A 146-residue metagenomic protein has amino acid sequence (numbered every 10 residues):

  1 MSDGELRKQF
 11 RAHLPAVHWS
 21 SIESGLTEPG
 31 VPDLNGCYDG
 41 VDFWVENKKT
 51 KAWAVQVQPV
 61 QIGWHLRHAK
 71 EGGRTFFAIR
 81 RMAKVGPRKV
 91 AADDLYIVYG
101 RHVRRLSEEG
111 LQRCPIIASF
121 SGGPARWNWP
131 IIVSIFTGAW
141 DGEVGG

Functional and structural regions predicted by a protein language model:
M1-G25, L95: Acidic-basic catalytic patches of nuclease active cores, encompassing PD-(D/E)XK and other metal-cofactor nuclease
S21-E23, F76, E108, C114: Ferredoxin-like alpha/beta domains used as RNA- or RNAP-binding modules
G30: Beta-rich catalytic cores
L34-G36, G40-K51: Conserved catalytic cores of phosphodiester-cleaving nucleases, focusing on short active-site segments
K51-I62: Active-site-adjacent loop/helix micro-motif of nuclease/hydrolase catalytic cores
A69-R105: Nucleic-acid nuclease catalytic cores
R113-G146: Charged phosphate-binding loop/patch that engages nucleotide di/tri-phosphates or the phosphate backbone of nucleic
